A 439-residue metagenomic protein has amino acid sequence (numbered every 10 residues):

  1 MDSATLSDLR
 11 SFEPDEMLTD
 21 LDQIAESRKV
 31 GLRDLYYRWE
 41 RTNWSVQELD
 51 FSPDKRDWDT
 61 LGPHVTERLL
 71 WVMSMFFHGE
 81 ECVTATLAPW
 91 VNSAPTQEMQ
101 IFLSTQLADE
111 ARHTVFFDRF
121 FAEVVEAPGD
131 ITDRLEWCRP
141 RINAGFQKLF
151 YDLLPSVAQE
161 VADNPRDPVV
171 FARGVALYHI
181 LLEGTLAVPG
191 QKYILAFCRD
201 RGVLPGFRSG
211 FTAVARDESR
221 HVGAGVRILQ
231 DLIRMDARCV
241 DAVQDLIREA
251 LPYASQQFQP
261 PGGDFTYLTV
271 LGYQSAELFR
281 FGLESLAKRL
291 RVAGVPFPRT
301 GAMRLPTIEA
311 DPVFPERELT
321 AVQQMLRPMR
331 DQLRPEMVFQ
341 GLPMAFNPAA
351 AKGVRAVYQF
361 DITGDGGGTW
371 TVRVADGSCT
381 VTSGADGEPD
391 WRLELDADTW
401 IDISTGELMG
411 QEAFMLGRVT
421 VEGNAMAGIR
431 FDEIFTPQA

Functional and structural regions predicted by a protein language model:
M1-D2, A439: C-terminal end-of-chain micro-motif
D2-M325: Non-heme di-metal
R299-A439: Feature captures hydrophobic
